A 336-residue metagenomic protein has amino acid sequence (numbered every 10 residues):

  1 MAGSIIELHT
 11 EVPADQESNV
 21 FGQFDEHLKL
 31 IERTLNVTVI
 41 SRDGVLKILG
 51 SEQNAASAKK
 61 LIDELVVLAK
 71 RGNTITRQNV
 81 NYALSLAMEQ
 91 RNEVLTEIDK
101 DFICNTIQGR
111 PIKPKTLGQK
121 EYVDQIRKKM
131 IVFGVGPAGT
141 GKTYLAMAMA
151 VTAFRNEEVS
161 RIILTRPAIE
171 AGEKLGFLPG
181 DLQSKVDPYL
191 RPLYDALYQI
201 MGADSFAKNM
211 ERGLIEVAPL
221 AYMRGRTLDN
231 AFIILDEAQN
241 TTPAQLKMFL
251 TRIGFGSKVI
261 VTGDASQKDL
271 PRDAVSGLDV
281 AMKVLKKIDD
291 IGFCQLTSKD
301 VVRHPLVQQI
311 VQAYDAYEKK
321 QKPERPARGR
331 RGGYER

Functional and structural regions predicted by a protein language model:
A2-N19: Short glycine-/aliphatic-rich beta-strand segments at the starts of folded cytosolic domains
G3, F21-F24, S41: A positional/architectural concept
D15-R33: Short amphipathic alpha-helix segments
V20, H27, A58-L61, L246-F249: Hydrophobic side chains in well-ordered alpha-helices
K29, L35-T38, G44: Compact, well-ordered interaction domains used in eukaryotic information-processing assemblies
I40-D99: Interdomain "pre-motor" coupling segment immediately N-terminal to P-loop NTPase/helicase cores
E89-L117: Conserved loop-to-helix interface motifs that mediate assembly, gating, or partner/ligand docking in ancient ring
I107-Q119, Q125-L235, Q239-R336: Conserved helicase motor core of SF1/SF2 NTP-dependent helicases
